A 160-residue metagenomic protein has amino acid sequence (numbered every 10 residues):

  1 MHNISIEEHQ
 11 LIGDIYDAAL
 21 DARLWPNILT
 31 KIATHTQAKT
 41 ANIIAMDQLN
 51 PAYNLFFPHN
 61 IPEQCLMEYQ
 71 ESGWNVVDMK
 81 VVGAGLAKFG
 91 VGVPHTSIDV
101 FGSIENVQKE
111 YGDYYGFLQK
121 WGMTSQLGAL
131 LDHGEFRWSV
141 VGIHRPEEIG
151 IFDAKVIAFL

Functional and structural regions predicted by a protein language model:
I4-I6, Q10-K155, F159: Regulatory input/activation interfaces that engage signals or partners
